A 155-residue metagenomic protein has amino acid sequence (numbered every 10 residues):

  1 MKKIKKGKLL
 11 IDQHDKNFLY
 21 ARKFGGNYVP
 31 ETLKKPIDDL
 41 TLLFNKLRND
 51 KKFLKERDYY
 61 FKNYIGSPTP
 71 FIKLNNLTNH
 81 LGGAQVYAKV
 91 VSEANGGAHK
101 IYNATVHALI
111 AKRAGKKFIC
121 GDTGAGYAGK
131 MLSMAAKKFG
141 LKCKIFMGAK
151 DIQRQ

Functional and structural regions predicted by a protein language model:
M1-Q155: PLP-dependent amino-acid enzyme catalytic core
